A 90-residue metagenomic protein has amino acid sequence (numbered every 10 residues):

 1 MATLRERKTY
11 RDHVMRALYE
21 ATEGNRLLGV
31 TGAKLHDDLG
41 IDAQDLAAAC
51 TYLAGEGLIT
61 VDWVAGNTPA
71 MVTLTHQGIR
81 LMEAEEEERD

Functional and structural regions predicted by a protein language model:
M1-A17: Short alpha-helical segments that sit at the start of domains
R16-E23, E86: Short, locally clustered residues in the helix-turn-helix/winged-helix DNA-binding domain
G24-D37: Short acidic, hydrophobic short linear motifs in intrinsically disordered regions
G40-G55: Short amphipathic alpha-helical interaction segments
A54-G66: A short, conserved structural fragment
G66-L74: Minor-groove-contacting beta-hairpin "wing" of winged helix-turn-helix DNA-binding domains
H76-D90: Short, amphipathic alpha-helical interaction segments positioned at domain boundaries
